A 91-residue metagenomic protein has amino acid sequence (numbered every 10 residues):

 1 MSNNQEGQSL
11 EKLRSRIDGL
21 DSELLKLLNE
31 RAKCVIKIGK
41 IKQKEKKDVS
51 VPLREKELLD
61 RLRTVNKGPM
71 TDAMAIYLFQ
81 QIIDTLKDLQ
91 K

Functional and structural regions predicted by a protein language model:
M1-K91: Domain-level signature for soluble enzymes in the chorismate/prephenate branch of the shikimate pathway
